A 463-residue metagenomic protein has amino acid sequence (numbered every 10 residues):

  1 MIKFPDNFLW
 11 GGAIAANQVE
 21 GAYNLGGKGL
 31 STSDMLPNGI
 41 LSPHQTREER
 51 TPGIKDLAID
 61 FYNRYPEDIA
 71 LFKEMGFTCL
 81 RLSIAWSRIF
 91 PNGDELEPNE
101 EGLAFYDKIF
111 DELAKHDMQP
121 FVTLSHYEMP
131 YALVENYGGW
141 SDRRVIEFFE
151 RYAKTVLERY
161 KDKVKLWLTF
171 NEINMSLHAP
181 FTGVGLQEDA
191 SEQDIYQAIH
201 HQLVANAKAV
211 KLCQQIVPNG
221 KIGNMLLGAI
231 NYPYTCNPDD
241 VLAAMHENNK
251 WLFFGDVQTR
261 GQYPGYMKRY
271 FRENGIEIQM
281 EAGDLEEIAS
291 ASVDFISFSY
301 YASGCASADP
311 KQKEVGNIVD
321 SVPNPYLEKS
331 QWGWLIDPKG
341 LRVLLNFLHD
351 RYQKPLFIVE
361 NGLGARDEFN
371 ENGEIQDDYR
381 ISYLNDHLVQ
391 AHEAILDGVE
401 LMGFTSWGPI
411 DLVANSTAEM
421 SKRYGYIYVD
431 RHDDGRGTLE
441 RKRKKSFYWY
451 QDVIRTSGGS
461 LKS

Functional and structural regions predicted by a protein language model:
M1-E49, N92-D94, L103-S463: Active-site region of glycoside hydrolase catalytic domains
R50-R64, S141-R143: Active-site mouth loops of central-metabolism enzymes
D60, R64-A85, S290-I296: Catalytic domains of carbohydrate-active enzymes, especially glycoside hydrolases
M75-G102, V122: Aromatic-lined carbohydrate-binding/catalytic grooves of carbohydrate-active enzymes
